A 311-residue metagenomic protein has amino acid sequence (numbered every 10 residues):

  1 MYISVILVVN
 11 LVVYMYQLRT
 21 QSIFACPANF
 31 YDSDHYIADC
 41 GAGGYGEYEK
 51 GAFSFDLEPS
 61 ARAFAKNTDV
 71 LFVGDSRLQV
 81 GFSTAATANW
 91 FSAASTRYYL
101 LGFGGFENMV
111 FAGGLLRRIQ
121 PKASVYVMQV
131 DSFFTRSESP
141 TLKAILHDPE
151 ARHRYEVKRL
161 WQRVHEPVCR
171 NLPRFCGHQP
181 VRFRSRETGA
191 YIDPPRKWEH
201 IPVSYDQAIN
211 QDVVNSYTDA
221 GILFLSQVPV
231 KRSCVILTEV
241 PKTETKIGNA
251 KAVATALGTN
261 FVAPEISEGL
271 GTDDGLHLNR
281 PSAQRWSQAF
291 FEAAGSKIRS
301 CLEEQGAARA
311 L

Functional and structural regions predicted by a protein language model:
M1-D69, S204, A308-L311: N-terminal secretory targeting modules
G44, L100-G102, G275: Acidic/histidine-rich helix-loop elements that form or flank divalent-metal/phosphate-binding sites at the catalytic
S60, F64-E156: Membrane-embedded segments
F82, A86, G114, R152-R159 (+5 more regions): Extracytoplasmic/secreted proteins, especially bacterial periplasmic and envelope-associated proteins
G104-M109, T238-I247, L276: Acidic-and-aromatic substrate-binding clefts and catalytic sites of carbohydrate-active enzymes
S124-S137, Y191-S267: Conserved, well-ordered alpha-helix/loop/beta-strand core segments that scaffold catalytic motifs
S139-R232, R309-L311: Secreted/periplasmic serine-hydrolase-like ester/acetyl group-modifying domain
T272-L311: Histidine-centered active-site loop/cap adjacent to the catalytic His in serine esterases/O-acetyl transfer systems
